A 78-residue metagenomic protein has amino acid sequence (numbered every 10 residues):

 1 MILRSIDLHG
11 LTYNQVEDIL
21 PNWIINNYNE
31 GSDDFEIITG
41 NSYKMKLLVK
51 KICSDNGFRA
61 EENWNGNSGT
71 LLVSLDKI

Functional and structural regions predicted by a protein language model:
M1-I78: Long, charged, low-complexity intrinsically disordered regions
